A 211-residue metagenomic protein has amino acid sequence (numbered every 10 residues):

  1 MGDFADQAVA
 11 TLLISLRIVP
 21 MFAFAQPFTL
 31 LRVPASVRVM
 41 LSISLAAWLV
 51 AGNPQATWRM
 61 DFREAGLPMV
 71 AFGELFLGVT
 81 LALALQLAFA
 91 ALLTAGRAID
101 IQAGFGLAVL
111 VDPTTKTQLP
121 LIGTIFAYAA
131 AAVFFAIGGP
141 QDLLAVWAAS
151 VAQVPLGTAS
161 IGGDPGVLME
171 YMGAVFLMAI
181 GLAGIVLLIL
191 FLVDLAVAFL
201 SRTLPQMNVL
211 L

Functional and structural regions predicted by a protein language model:
M1-L211: Hydrophobic alpha-helical segments and their helix-loop boundaries in membrane and membrane-proximal proteins
